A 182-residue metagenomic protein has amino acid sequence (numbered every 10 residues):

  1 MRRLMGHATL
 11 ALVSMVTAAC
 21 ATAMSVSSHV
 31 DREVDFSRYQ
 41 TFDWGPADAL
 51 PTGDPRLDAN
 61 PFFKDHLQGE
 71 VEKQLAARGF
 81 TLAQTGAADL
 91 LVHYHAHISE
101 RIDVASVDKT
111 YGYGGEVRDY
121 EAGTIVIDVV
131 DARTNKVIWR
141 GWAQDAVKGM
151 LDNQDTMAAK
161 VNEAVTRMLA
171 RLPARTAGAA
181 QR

Functional and structural regions predicted by a protein language model:
L4-H7, C20-K73, A87, A174-R182: A structural "domain/chain start" motif
T9, E33, T81, E116-R118: Residues embedded in well-ordered secondary-structure elements
T9-A18: Bacterial N-terminal signal peptides
A21-S37, Y120-T124, V129-R182: C-terminal/domain-edge helix-coil "capping" segments
T22, R78, T85-V137, Q144: Surface-exposed short loop/turn segments
P46-D48, A96, G141: Short, small-residue-rich loop/turn micro-motifs
G53-F62, G79-T81, G149-D155: Second-shell loop/turn segments in exported
L67, V71-L82, A96, E100 (+3 more regions): Sec/Tat-exported extracytoplasmic proteins
